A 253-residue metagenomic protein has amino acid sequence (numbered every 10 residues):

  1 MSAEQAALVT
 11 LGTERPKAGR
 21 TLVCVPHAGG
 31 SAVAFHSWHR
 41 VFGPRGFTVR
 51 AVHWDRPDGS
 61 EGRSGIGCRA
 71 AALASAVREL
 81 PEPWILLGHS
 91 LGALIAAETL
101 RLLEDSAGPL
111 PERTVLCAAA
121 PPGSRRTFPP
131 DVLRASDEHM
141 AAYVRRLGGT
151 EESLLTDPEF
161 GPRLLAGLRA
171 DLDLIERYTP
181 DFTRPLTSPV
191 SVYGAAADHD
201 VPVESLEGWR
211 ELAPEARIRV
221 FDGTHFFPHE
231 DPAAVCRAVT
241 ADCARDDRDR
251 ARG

Functional and structural regions predicted by a protein language model:
M1-L87, L91-G253: Non-catalytic, mobile gating and regulatory segments of ester bond hydrolases
